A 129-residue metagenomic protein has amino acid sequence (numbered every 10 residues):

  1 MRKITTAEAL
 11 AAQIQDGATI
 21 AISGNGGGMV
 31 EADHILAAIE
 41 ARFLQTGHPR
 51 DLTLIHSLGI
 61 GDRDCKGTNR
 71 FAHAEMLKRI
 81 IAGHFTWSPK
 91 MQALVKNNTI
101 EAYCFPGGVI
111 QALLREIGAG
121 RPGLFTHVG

Functional and structural regions predicted by a protein language model:
M1-G129: Conserved alpha/beta enzyme-core scaffold
